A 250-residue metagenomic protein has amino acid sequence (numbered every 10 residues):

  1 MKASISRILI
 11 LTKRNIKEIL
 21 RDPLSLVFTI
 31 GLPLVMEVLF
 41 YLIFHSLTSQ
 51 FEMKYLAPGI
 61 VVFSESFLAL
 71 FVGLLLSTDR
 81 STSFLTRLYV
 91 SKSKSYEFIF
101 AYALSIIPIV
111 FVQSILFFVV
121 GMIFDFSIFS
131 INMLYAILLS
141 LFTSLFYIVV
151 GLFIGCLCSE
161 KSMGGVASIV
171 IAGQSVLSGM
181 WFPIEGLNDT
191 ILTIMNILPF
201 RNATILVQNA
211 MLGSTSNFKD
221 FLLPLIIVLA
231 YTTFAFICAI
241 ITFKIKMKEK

Functional and structural regions predicted by a protein language model:
M1-L32, T82-S83, K248-E249: Aromatic- and glycine-rich beta-strand/loop motifs that create alpha-glucan
L11, T29-I30, L56, I60 (+6 more regions): Residue-level recognition of transmembrane alpha-helices in multi-pass small-molecule transporters/permeases
E18-L47, M53-G73, V112-Q113, V170-V176 (+1 more regions): Hydrophobic alpha-helical transmembrane segments of multi-pass membrane transport/permease proteins
V35, M53-I123, I169: Hydrophobic alpha-helical transmembrane segments of multi-pass membrane transport proteins
L39-L47, G155-I197, R201: Transmembrane helix segments
S95, A101-S175, F218-L229, T233-A239: Alpha-helical transmembrane segments and their short interhelical loops
S127, S178-F234: Membrane-interfacial helix-loop-helix junctions in multi-pass membrane proteins
I240-K250: Membrane-interface capping segments at transmembrane-helix boundaries
